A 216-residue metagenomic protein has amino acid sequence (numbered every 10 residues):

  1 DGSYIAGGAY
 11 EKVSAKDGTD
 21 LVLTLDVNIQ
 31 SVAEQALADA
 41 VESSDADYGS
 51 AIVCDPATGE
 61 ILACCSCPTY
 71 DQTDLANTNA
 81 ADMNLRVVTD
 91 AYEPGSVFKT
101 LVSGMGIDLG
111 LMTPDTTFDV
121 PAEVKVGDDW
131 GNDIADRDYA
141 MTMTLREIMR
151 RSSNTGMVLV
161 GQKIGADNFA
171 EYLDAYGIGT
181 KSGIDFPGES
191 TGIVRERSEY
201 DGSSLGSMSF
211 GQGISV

Functional and structural regions predicted by a protein language model:
G2-K12, L25, P56-S96, L101-V216: Beta-lactam-recognizing serine transpeptidase/beta-lactamase-like catalytic domain environment
A6-G49, A57: Conserved, well-ordered alpha-helix/loop/beta-strand core segments that scaffold catalytic motifs
G49-A51, L62: Generic short beta-strand
